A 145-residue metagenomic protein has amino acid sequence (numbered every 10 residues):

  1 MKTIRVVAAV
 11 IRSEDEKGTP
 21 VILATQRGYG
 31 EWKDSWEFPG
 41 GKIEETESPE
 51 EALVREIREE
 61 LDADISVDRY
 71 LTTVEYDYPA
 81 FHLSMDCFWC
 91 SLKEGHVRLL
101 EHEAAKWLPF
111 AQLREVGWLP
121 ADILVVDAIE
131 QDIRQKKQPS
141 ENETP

Functional and structural regions predicted by a protein language model:
M1-I22: Conserved N-terminal beta-strand and adjoining loop/helix that marks the start of the Nudix/MutT-like hydrolase domain
R5-V7, P20, L83-D86, E103: Change "...and in nucleic-acid phosphodiester-cleaving endonucleases..." to "...and in nucleic-acid processing enzymes
S13-K17, G28, S91-H96, F110-Q112: Short loop segments at secondary-structure junctions
T19-E59: Conserved Nudix-box catalytic region and its N-terminal flanking loop in Nudix hydrolases and closely related
E31, R98-P145: Nudix hydrolase/Nudix homology domain
P49, L53-R58, Y70, F88 (+1 more regions): Hydrophobic packing within well-folded, soluble alpha/beta domains
E60-V67: Short secondary-structure junctions
D64, T73-V97, A104-K106, F110 (+1 more regions): Active-site-adjacent beta-strand/loop module that shapes the phosphate/pyrophosphate-binding cleft
